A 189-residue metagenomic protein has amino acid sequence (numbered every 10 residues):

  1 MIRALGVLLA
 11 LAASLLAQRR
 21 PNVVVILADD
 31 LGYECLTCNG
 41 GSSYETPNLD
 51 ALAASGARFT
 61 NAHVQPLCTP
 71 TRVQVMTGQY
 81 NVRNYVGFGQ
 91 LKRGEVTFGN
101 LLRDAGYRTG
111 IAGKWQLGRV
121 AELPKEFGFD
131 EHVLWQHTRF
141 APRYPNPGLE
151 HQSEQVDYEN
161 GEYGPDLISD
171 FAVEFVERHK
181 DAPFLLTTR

Functional and structural regions predicted by a protein language model:
M1-A4: Positively charged n-region of N-terminal signal peptides that target proteins for export
G6-A17: Hydrophobic h-region of N-terminal signal peptides that target proteins for export in Gram-negative bacteria
L15-R189: Formylglycine-dependent sulfatase
